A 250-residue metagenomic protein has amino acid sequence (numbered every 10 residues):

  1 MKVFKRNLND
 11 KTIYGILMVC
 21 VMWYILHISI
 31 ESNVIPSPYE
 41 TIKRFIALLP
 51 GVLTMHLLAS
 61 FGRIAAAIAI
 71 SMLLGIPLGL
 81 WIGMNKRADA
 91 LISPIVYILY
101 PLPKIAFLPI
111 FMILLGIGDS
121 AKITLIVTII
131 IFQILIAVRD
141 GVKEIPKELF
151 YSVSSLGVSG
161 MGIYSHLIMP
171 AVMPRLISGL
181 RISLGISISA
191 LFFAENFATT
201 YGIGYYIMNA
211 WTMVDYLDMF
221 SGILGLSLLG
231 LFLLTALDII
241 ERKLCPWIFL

Functional and structural regions predicted by a protein language model:
V3-R6, S29-I70: Periplasmic/extracellular loop-to-transmembrane helix junction in inner-membrane transport proteins
R6-I30: N-terminal signal-anchor transmembrane alpha helix
H56-R63, I113-I134, I177, D218-I223: Loop-to-helix entry region at the N-terminal start of transmembrane alpha-helices in multi-pass membrane transporters
P77-I113, I126, A137-I145, Y151: Cytoplasmic-entry segments and transmembrane alpha-helices of multi-pass inner-membrane transporters
K86, P174, S178, F220-L250: C-terminal transmembrane helix and the adjacent membrane-cytosol boundary/short C-terminal tail of inner/organellar
I113, S189-G225, F249-L250: Glycine-rich helix-loop "coupling/hinge" segments at transmembrane-helix boundaries in multipass transporters
T124, T128, M161-F193, S221 (+1 more regions): Transmembrane alpha-helices
A137-G179: Short cytoplasmic-facing helical segments at TM-TM junctions of multi-pass membrane proteins
